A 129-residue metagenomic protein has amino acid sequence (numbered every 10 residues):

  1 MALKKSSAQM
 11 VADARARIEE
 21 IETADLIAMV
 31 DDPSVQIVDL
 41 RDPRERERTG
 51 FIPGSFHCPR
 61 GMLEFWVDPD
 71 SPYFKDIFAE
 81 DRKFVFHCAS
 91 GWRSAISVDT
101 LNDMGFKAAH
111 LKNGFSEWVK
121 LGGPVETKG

Functional and structural regions predicted by a protein language model:
M1-V35, P43-K83, W92-G129: Rhodanese-like catalytic fold shared by cysteine-dependent sulfurtransferases and DSP/PTP-type phosphatases
V38: Active-site flanking residues adjacent to catalytic metal/cofactor-binding acidic residues
H87: Short, surface-exposed ligand- or partner-binding patches at beta-edge/loop junctions that are enriched in aromatics
